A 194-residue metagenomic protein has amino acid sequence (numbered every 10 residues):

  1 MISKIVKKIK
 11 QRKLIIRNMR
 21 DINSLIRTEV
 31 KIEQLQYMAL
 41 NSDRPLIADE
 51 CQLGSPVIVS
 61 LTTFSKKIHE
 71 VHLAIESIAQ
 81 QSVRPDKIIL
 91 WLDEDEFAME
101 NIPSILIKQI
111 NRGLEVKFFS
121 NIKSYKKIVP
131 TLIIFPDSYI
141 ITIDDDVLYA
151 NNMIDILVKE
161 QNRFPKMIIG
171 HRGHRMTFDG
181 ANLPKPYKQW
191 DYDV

Functional and structural regions predicted by a protein language model:
I2-Q80: N-proximal low-complexity "stem/linker" segments adjacent to membrane-targeting elements
P56, D86-K87, Y139: Residues at the starts of beta-strands that form the adenosine-phosphate
V59-L61, L90, T142: Structural beta-sheet core signal
F64-I68, D95-F97, V147-L148, M176: Short acidic, S/G/P-rich loop/turn micro-motifs used as interaction or catalytic elements
I75-D86, E94, K108: Short, acidic, metal-binding catalytic loop of nucleotide-sugar glycosyltransferases
W91-S138: Active-site-proximal specificity loops/subdomain of glycosyltransferases
T131, L148-V194: Conserved catalytic core of nucleotide-sugar-dependent glycosyltransferases
D137-L148: Short beta-strand-to-loop acidic/aromatic patch adjacent to the donor-nucleotide binding site
